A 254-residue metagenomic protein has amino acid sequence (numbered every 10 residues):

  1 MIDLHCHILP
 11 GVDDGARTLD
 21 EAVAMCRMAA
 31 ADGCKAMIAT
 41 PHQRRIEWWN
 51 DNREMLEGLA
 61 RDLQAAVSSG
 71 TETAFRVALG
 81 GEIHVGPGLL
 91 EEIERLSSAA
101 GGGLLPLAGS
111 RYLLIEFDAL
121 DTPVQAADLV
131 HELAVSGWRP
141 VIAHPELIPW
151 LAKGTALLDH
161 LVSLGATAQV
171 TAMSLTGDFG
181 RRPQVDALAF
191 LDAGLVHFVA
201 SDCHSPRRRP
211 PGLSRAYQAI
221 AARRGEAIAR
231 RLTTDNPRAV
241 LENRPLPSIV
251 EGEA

Functional and structural regions predicted by a protein language model:
M1-T73: An N-terminally biased module of ancient metal coordination in phosphate/nucleic-acid-related enzymes
I2-L4, I38-T40, G80-G81, V141-A143 (+2 more regions): Active-site neighborhood of phospho(di)ester-bond hydrolases with catalytic His/Asp-centered motifs
T18-E21, E54-E57, A127-D128, K153-H160 (+2 more regions): Charged helix-capping and loop-helix junction motifs
A30, A134, L191-D192: Non-catalytic positions within long, well-ordered alpha-helices that form the structural scaffold/packing of enzyme
H42, L195-P211: Short acidic/histidine-rich active-site segments
R44-E47, V85-G86, L147-L151, L175-D178 (+1 more regions): Active-site environment of divalent metal-dependent phosphoester hydrolases
W49-Q169, I249-A254: Extended substrate/RNA-proximal surfaces in nucleic-acid metabolism proteins
L213-S214, Q218-A254: Mid-to-C-terminal alpha-helical segments outside catalytic/metal-binding sites
